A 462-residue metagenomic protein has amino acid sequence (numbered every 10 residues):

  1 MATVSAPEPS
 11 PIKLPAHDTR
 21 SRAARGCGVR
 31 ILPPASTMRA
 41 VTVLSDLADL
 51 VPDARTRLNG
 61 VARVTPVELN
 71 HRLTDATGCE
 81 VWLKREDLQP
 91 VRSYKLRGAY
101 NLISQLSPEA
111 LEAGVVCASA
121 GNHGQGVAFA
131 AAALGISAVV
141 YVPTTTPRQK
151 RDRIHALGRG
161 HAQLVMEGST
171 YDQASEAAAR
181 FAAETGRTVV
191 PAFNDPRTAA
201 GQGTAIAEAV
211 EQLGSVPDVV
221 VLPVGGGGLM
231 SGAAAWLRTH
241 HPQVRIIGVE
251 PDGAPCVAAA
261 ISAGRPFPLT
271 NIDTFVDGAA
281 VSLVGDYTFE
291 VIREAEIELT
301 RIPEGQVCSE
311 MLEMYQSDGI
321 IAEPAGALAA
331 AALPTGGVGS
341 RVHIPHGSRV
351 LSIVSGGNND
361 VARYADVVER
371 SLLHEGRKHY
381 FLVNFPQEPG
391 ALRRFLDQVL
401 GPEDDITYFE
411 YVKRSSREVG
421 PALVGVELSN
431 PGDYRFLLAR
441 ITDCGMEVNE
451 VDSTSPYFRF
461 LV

Functional and structural regions predicted by a protein language model:
M1, P9-P11, H17, S36: Intrinsic low-complexity, disordered N-terminal segments enriched in polar/charged/small residues
T3, S21-A24: N-terminal start and proteolytic maturation junction detector
K13, A23, I31-P34: Intrinsically disordered, low-complexity segments enriched in serine/threonine/proline/glycine and often basic
K13, D18-T19, G60, G356: Short linear motifs in intrinsically disordered/low-complexity regions
I31-V462: PLP-dependent amino-acid enzyme catalytic core
